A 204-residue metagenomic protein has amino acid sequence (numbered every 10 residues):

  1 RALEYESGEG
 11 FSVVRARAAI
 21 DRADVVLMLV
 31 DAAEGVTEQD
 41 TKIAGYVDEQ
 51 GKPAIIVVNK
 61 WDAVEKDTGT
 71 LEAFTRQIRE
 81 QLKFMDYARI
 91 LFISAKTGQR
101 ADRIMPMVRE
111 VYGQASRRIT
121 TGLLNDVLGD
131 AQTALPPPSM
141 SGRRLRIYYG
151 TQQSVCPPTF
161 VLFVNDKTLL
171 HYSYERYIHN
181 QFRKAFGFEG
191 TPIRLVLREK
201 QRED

Functional and structural regions predicted by a protein language model:
R1-V14, A18, R22-L29, A33-D204: C-terminal-of-GTPase-core extension/linker across diverse P-loop GTPases
